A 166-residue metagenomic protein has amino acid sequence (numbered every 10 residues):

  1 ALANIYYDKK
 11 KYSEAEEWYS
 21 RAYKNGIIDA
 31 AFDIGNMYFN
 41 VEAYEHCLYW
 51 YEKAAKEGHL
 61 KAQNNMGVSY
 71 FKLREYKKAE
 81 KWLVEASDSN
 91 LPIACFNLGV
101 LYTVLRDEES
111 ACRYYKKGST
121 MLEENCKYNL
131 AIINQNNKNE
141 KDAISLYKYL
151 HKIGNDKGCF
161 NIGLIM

Functional and structural regions predicted by a protein language model:
A1-Y7, D29-F39, K61-F71, I93-V100 (+2 more regions): Conserved alpha-helical positions within TPR/SEL1-like repeat arrays
N25-I27, E57-H59, S89-L91, M121-E123 (+1 more regions): Short helix-capping/linker turns of helical repeat alpha-solenoids
H46, W50, H59, W82 (+4 more regions): Polar, enzyme-active/binding microenvironments
Y114-L122: TPR/TPR-like (Sel1-like) alpha-helical repeat modules
